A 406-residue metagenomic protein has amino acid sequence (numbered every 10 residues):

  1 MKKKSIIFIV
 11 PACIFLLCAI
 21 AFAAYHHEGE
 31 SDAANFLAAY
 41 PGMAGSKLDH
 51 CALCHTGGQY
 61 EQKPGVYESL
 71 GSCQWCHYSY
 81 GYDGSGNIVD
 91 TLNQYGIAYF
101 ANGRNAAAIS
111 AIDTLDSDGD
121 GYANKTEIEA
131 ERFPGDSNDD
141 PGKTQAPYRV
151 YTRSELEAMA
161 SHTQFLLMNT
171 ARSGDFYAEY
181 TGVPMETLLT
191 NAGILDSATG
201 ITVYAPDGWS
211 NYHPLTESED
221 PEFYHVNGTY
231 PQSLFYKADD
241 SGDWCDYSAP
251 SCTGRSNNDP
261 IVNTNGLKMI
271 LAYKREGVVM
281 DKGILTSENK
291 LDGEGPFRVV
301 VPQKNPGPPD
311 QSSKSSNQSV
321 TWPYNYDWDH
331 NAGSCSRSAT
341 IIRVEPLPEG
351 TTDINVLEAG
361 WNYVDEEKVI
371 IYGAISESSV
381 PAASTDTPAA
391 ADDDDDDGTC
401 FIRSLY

Functional and structural regions predicted by a protein language model:
M1-S5: Positively charged n-region of N-terminal signal peptides that target proteins for export
I6-I14: Sec-dependent N-terminal signal peptides
A12, A111, G174: Generic anion/oxyanion-binding catalytic loop in active/binding sites
I14-A23: Sec/Tat signal peptide C-region and signal peptidase I cleavage site
F22-K143, P302-N325: Sequence context surrounding c-type heme c attachment/ligation sites in exported
G142-D386: N-terminal intrinsically disordered, low-complexity segments enriched in P/E/S/T
A382-Y406: C-terminal cell-surface addressing/anchoring modules of secreted/extracellular proteins
